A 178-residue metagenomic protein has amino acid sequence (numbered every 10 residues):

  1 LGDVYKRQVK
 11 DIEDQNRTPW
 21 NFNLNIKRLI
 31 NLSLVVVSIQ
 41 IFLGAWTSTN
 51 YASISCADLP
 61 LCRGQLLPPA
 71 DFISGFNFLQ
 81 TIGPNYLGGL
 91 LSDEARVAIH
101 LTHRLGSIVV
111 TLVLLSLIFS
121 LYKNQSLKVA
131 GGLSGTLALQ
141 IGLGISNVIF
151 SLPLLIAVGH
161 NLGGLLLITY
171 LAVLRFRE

Functional and structural regions predicted by a protein language model:
L1-Y5: Short, small-residue-biased leader/transition segments that mark boundaries at the very start of proteins
Q8, T169-E178: A juxtamembrane structural motif centered on a specific transmembrane helix
K10-I26: Membrane-interfacial, low-structure loops and terminal tails that flank and connect transmembrane helices in multi-pass
K27-T47: Alpha-helical transmembrane segments of multi-pass integral membrane proteins
V37-F42, T136-S146: Aromatic-anchored segments of alpha-helical transmembrane domains
F42, S48-R104, I108-V109, L115: Membrane-interfacial catalytic/cofactor-binding modules of polytopic membrane enzymes
T47-D58, R96, I141-L165: Interfacial helix-loop-helix junctions of multi-pass membrane proteins
I118-L133: Membrane-interface helix-loop-helix junctions at transmembrane boundaries of multi-pass membrane enzymes, predominantly
